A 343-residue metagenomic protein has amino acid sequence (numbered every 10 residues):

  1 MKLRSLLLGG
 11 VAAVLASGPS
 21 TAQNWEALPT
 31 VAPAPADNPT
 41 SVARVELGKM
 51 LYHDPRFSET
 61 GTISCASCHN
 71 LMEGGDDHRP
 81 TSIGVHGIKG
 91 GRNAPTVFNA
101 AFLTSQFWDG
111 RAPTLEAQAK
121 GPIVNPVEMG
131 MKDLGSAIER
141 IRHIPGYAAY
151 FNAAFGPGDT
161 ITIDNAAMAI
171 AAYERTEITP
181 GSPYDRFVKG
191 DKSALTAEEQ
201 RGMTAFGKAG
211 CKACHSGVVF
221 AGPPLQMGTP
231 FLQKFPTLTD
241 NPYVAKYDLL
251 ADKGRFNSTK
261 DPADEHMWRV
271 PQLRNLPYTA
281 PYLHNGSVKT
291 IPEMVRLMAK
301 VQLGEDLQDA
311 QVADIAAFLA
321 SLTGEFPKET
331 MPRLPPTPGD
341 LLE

Functional and structural regions predicted by a protein language model:
K2-L47, L103, G121, P126 (+4 more regions): Post-cleavage N-terminal segment of exported redox proteins
Q23-G121, D185-R296, L303-E305, T330-E343: Short glycine/threonine-rich turn/loop motifs
S58-E59, T160-I163, Q308-D309: Alpha-helix N-cap/helix-initiation sites
H266-R269, L276-T279, L307-V312, A316-E325: C-terminal substrate/ligand-recognition segments
